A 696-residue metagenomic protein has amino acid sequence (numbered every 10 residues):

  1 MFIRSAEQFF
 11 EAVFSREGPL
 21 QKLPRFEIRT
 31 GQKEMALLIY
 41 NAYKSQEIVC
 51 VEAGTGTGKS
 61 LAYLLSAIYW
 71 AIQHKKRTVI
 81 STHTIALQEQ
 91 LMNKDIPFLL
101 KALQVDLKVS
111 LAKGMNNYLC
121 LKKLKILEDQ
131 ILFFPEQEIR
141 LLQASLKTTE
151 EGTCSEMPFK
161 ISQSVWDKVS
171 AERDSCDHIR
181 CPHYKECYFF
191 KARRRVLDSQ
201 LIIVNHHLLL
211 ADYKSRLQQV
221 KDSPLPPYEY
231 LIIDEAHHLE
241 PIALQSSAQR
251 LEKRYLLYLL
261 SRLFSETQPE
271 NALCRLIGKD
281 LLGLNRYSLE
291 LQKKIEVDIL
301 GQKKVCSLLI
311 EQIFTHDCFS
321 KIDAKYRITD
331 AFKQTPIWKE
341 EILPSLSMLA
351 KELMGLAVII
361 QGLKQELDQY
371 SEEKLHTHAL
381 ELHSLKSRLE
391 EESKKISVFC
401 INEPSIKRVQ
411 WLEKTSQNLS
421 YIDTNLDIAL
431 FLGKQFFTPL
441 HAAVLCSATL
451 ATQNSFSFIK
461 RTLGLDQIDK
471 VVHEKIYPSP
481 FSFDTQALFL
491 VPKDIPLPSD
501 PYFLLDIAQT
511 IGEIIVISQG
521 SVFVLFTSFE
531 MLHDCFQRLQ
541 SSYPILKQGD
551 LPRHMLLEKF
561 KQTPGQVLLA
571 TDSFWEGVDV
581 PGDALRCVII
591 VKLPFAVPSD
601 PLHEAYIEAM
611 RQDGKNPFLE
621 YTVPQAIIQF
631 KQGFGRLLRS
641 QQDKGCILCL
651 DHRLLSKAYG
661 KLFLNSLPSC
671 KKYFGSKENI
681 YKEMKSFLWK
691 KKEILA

Functional and structural regions predicted by a protein language model:
F2-K22, E27, K75-I202, H206-H207 (+2 more regions): A substrate-engagement module of RecA-like helicase motors
Y40-N41, S60-H74, K94-F98: Walker A/P-loop NTP-binding motif
S45-L65: Walker A/P-loop
Y63, E89, K94, R173-D174 (+2 more regions): Signature of the SF2 helicase/ATPase Hel1-core->accessory helical subdomain module
R77-A86, V444-A448, G520-T527, L648-L650: Conserved RecA-like ASCE P-loop NTPase motor core of nucleic-acid helicases/translocases
D167-Q200, Y213-D222, L356-I495, Y502-F503 (+3 more regions): A contiguous, basic/glycine-rich beta-loop/short-helix subdomain that forms a polymer-engagement track
P480, P492-Y502, D550-L655: Conserved RecA-like P-loop NTPase helicase motor core
T527-G549: Conserved helicase motor "Helicase C" RecA-like lobe of SF1/SF2 P-loop NTPases
